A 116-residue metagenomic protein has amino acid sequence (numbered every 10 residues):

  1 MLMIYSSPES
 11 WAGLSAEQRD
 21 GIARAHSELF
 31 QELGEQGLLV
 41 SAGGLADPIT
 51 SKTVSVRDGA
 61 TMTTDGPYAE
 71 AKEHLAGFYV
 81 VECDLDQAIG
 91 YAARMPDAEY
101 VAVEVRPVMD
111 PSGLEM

Functional and structural regions predicted by a protein language model:
M1-M116: Conserved, structured core segments of small domains
